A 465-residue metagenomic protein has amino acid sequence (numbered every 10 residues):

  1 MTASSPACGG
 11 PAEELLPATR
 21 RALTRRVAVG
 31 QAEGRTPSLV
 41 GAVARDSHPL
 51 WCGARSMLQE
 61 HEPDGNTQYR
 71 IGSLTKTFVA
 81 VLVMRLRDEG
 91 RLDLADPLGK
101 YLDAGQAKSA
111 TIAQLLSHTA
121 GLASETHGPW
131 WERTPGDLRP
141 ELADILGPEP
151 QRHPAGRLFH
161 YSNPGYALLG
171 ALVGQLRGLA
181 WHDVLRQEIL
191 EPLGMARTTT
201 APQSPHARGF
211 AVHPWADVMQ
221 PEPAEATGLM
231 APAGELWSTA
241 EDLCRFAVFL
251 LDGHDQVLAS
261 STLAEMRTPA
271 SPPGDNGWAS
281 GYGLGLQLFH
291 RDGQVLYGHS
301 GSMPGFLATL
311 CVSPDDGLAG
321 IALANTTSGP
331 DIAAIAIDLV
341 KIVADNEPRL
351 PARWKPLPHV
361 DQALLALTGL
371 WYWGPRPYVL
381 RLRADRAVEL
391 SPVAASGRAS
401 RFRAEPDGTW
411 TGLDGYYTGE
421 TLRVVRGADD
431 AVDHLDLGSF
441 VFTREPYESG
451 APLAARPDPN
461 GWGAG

Functional and structural regions predicted by a protein language model:
A12-I71, R91-D96, A143-P148: Short, conserved catalytic-motif segment at the N-terminal edge
L23, G41, S47, R70-L94 (+3 more regions): Active-site SXXK
R35-S38, P304-F306, R376: Short, small/polar residue-rich loop motifs at catalytic or cofactor-binding pockets
H48-A54, K108-P304, T309, P314: Short, surface-exposed loop or secondary-structure junction motifs that flank catalytic or metal-binding residues
W51, H299, T309-T326, D433-L437: Short, well-ordered beta-strand elements
L94-A107, L193: Short, glycine/proline-biased beta-turn/loop segments that scaffold the active-site neighborhood
S313-K355: Catalytic cores of secreted or luminal carbohydrate-active enzymes
I337-G465: Peripheral terminal and inter-domain segments
